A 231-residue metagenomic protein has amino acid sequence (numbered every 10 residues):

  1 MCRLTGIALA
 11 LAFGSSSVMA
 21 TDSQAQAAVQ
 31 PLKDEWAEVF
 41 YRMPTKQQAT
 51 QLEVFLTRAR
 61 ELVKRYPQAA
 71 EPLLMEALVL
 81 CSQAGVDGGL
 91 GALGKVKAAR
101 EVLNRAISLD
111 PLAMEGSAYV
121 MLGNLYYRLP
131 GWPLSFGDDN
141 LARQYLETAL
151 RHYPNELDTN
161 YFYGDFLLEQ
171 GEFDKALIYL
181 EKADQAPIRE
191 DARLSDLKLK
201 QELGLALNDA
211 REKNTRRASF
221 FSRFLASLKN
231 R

Functional and structural regions predicted by a protein language model:
V18-R58, L225, R231: N-terminal leader/linker segments that initiate helical-solenoid repeat arrays
P44-R60, A92-V102, S135-R143, L180: Helix-turn-helix repeat elements of alpha-solenoid scaffolds
P67, P111-A113, P154: Short coil turns that delineate tetratricopeptide repeat
P72, G116-A118, T159, R193: TPR alpha-solenoid repeat register
Q185-R231: Terminal, low-structured helical/coil segments at or just beyond the last alpha-helical repeat
